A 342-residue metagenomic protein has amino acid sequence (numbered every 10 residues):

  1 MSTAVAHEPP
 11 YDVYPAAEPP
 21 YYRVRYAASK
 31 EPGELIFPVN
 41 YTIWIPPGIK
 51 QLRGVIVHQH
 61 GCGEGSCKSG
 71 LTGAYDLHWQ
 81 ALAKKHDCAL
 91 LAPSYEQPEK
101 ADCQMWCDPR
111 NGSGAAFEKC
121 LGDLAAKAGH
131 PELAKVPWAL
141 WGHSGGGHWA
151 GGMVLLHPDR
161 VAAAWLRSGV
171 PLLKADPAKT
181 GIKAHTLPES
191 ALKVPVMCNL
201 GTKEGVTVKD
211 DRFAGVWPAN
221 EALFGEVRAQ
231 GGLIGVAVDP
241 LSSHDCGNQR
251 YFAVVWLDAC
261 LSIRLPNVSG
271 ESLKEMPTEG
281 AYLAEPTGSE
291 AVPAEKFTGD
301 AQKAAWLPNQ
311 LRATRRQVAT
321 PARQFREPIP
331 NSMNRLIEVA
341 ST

Functional and structural regions predicted by a protein language model:
A4-V55, K85-H86, W138-D159, G181 (+1 more regions): A domain-start/cap signature at the N-terminus of enzymes
P46, H58-C62, P93-E96, W141-G145 (+3 more regions): Active-site-proximal beta-strand/loop segments in catalytic clefts of secreted hydrolases
I49-A101, L173-K174, V206-V208: Short substrate-entry loop that stabilizes the transition state in hydrolases
Q51-V55, K85-L91, A134-P137, P158-A163 (+2 more regions): Loop/turn elements at helix/coil->beta-strand transitions in domains of secreted/extracellular proteins
C67-T72, A101-W106, G151-M153, A175-K179 (+2 more regions): Short, solvent-exposed loop/turn and secondary-structure capping segments
M105-E132: Alpha/beta-hydrolase active-site loop
A162-Y251: The feature captures the conserved acid-bearing segment of alpha/beta-hydrolase catalytic domains
Q230-G232, D239-S341: Alpha/beta-hydrolase-fold serine-hydrolase catalytic core, especially in secreted/extracellular enzymes
